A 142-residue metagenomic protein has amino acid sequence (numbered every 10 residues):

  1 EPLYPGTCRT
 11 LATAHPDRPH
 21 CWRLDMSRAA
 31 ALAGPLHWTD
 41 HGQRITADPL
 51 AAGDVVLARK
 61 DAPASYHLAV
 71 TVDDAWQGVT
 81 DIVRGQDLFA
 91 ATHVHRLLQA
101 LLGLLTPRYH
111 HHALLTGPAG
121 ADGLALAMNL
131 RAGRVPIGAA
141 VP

Functional and structural regions predicted by a protein language model:
E1-V141: Active-site cores that bind ATP or allylic diphosphates and position pyrophosphate for catalysis
